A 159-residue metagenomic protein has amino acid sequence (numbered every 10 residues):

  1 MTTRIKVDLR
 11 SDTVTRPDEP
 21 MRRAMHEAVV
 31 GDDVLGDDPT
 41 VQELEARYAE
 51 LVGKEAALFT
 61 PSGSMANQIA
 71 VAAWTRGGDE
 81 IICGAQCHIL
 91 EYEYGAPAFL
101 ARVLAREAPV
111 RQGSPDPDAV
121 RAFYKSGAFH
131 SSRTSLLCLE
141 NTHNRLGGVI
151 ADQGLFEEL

Functional and structural regions predicted by a protein language model:
M1-A24: N-terminal amphipathic/basic leader segments beginning at the initiator methionine
T2-T3, A49-V52, A73-T75, A98-L100 (+1 more regions): Solvent-exposed alpha-helices and their adjacent loops that cap or buttress functional pockets in soluble metabolic
P17-G63, A85-E91: Conserved N-terminal alpha-helix of the aminotransferase class I/II PLP-enzyme fold
E55-T75, A108-P109, N141: Conserved core of the PLP fold type I
A73-Y94: Conserved PLP-anchoring active-site segment centered on the Schiff-base-forming lysine
Y92-L104: Active-site-proximal loop->helix
A101-E158: PLP-dependent aminotransferase-class I/II
